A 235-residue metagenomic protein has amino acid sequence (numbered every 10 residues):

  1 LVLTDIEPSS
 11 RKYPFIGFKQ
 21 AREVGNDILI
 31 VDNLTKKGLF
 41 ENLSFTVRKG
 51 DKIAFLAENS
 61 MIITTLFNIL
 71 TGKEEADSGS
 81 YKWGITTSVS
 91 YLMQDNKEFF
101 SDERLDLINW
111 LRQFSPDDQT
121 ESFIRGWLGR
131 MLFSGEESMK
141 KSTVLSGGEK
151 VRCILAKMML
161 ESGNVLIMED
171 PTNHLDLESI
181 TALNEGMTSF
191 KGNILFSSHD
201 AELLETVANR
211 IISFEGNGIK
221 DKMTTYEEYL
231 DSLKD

Functional and structural regions predicted by a protein language model:
L1-E7, L230-D235: C-terminal boundary and immediately downstream tail of ABC-type ATPase nucleotide-binding domains
D5-I28: ABC-family P-loop ATPase nucleotide-binding domain
A21-D235: ABC ATP-binding cassette signature C-motif
